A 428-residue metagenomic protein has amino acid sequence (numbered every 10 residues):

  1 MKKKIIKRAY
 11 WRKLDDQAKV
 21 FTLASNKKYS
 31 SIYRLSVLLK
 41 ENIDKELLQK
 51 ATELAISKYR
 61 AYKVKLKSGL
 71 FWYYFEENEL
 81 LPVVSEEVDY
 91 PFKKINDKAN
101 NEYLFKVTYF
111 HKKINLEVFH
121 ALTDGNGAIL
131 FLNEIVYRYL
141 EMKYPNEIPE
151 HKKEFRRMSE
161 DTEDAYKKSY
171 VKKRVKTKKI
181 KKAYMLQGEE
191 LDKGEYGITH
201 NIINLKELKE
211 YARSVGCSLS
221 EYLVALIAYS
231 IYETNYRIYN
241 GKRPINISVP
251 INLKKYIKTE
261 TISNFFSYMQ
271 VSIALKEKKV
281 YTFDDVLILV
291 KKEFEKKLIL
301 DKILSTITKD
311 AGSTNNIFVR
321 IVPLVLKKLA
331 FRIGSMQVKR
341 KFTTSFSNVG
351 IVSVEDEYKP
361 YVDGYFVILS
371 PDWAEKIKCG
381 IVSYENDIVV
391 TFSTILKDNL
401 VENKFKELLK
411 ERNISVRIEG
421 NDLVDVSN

Functional and structural regions predicted by a protein language model:
M1-D16, F110-K113, L122-L130, E134-E210 (+1 more regions): Non-catalytic, low-complexity flexible loops and terminal extensions
M1-F71, E79-K106, H200, E233-N428: Acyl-thioester-dependent acyl-group transfer interface
D44, D124, A128, L219-S220: Hydrophobic (often cysteine-bearing) scaffold residues that line and stabilize catalytic clefts of nucleotide/cofactor
L66-E76, L104, Y109-K113, I148-E154: Short, glycine/charge-rich beta-strand/loop segments that flank catalytic centers and engage negatively charged groups
H120, A212-S220: Alpha-helical hinge/cap motifs
T123, V136-K143, R213, I227-Y239 (+1 more regions): Hydrophobic/aromatic-lined pockets within catalytic cores
L219-A228: Short amphipathic alpha-helical segments
